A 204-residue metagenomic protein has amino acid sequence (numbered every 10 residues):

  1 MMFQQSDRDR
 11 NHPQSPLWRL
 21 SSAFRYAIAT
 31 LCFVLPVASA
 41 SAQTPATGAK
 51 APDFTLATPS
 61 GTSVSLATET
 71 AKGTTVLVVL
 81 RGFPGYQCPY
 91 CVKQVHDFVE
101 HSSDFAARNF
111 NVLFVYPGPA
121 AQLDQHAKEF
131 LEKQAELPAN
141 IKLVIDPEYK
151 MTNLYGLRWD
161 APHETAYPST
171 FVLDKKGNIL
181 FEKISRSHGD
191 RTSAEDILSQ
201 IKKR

Functional and structural regions predicted by a protein language model:
M1-S22: N-terminal secretory signal peptides that target proteins for export/translocation
Y26-V37: Bacterial N-terminal signal peptides
A40-T68, K93, D97: N-terminal "domain-start" segment that seeds a small globular fold
E69-H96: Short active-site neighborhood of thiol/selenol oxidoreductases, capturing the structured segment around
Q87-A139, K150-T152: Structural microenvironment flanking redox-active thiols in thiol-disulfide oxidoreductases
P138-I141, W159-F171: Structural micro-motif
T165-R204: Thiol-/selenol-based redox modules, centered on thioredoxin-like and closely related oxidoreductase domains
